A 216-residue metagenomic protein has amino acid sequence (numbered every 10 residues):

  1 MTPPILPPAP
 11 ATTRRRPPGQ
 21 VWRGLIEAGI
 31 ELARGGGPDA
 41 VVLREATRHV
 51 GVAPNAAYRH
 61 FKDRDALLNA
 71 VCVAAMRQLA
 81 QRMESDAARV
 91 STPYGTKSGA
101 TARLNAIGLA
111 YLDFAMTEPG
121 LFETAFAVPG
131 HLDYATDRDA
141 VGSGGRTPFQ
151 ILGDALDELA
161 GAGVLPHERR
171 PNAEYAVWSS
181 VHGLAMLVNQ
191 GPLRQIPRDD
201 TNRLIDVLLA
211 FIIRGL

Functional and structural regions predicted by a protein language model:
M1-Q20, V90-K97: N-terminal intrinsically disordered/low-complexity leader segments
V21-I30, A46, V71-L79, M83 (+1 more regions): Generic hydrophobic, amphipathic alpha-helix propensity
G24, A28, L32-A66, A70: Helix-turn-helix
E84-L121, E174-V177: Hydrophobic alpha-helical connector segments
S98, T124, A135-V164, P171-Y175 (+1 more regions): Amphipathic alpha-helical packing segments from all-alpha helical-bundle domains
F114, D154, E158, W178-I196 (+1 more regions): Amphipathic C-terminal alpha-helical segment
M116-Y134, M186-R194: Amphipathic alpha-helical segments used for helix-helix packing
